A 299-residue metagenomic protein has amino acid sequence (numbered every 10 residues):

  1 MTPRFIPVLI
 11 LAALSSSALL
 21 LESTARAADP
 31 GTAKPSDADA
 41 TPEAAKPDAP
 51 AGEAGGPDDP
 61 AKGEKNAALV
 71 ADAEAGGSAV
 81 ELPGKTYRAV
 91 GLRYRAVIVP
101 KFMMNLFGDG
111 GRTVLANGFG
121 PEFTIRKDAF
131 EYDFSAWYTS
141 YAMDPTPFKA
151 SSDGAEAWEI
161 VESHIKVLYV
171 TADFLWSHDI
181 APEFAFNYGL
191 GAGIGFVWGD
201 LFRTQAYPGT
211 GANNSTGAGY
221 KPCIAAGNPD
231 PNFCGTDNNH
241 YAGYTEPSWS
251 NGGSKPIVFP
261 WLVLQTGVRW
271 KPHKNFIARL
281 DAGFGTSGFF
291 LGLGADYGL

Functional and structural regions predicted by a protein language model:
M1-F5: Positively charged n-region of N-terminal signal peptides that target proteins for export
V8-A18: Bacterial N-terminal signal peptides
L20, A25-A27: Boundary at the C-terminal end of the N-terminal hydrophobic targeting segment
A27-A28, G193: Intrinsically disordered, low-complexity segments used for protein-protein interactions
A28-F130, D296-G298: Short glycine/proline- and aromatic-enriched beta-strand/turn motifs that initiate or cap beta-hairpins
P83-A181, G195: Glycine- and aromatic-enriched membrane insertion/assembly motifs of diderm outer-membrane and organelle channel
T124-E131, S140-M143, I160-T286, G292 (+1 more regions): Outer-membrane beta-barrel transmembrane domain signature
